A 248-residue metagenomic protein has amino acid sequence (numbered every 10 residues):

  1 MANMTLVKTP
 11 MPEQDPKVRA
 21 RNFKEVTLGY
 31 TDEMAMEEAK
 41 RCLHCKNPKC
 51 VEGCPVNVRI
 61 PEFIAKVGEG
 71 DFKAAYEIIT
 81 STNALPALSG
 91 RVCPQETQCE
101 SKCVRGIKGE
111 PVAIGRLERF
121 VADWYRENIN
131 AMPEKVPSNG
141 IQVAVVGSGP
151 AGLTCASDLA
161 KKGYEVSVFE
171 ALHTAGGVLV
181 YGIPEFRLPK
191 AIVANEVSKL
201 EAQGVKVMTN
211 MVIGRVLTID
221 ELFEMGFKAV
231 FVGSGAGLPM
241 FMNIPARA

Functional and structural regions predicted by a protein language model:
M1-Q142, K190, V232-A248: Ferredoxin-type iron-sulfur electron-transfer modules and their immediate structural context
A74, P137-S138, Q142-V146, A194-P245: Feature captures the FAD/FMN-dependent oxidoreductase FAD-binding
A84, G149-A151, T174: Residue-level detector of alpha-helix initiation sites
I141-S167: N-terminal Rossmann-like FAD-binding beta1-loop-alpha1 element of flavoenzymes
Y164-V180: Glycine-rich FAD pyrophosphate-binding loop
Y181-I192: Glycine-rich phosphate-binding loop and adjoining beta1-alpha1-beta2 segment of Rossmann-like nucleotide-binding folds
